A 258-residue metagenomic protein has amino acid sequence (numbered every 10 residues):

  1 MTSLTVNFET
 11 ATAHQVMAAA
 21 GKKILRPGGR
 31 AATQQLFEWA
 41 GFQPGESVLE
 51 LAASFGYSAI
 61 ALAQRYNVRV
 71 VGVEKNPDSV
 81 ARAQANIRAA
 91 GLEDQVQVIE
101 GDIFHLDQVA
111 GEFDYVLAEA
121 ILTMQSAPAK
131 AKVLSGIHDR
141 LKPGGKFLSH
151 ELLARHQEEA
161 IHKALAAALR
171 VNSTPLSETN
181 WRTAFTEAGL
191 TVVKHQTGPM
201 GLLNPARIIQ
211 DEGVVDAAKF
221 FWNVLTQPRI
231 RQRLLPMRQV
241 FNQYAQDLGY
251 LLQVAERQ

Functional and structural regions predicted by a protein language model:
A20, L152-N172: Short, glycine-/aromatic-enriched active-site segment of Class I SAM-dependent methyltransferases
R26-P44: Conserved alpha-helix/loop element of class I SAM-dependent methyltransferases that forms part of the SAM/SAH-binding
L49, F55-H105: Class I SAM-dependent methyltransferase SAM/SAH-binding core
D107-V116: A short acidic, Gly/Pro-enriched loop at the edge of an enzyme's catalytic core that lines a small-molecule cofactor
Y115-A129: A short SAM/SAH-binding and catalytic strip from SAM-dependent methyltransferases
A131-K146: A short glycine-rich, Lys/Arg-flanked "PGG" loop and its adjoining helix->strand segment in the class I
S173-G189: Short alpha-helix
Q196-Q258: Conserved Class I S-adenosyl-L-methionine
